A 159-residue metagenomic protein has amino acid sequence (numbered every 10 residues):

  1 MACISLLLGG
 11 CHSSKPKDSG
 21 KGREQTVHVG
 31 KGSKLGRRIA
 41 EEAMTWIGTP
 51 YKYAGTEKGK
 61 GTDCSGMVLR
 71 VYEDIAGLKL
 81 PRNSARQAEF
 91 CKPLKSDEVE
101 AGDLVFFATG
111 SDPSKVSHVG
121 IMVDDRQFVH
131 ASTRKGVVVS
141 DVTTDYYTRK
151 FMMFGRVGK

Functional and structural regions predicted by a protein language model:
M1-S5: Sec-dependent N-terminal signal peptides
L7-G10: C-terminal motif of bacterial Sec signal peptides marking the signal peptidase cleavage site
H12-L35, P93-S96, K115-H118, M122-K159: Aromatic- and glycine-rich peptidoglycan recognition patches
V27-G30, T49-A101: Catalytic cysteine-centered active-site loop
L35-A43, C64, V68: Stable alpha-helical elements in mature extracytoplasmic
I39-T49, D74-L80, R149-M152, R156-G158: Gly/Pro-biased beta-strand-loop elements
